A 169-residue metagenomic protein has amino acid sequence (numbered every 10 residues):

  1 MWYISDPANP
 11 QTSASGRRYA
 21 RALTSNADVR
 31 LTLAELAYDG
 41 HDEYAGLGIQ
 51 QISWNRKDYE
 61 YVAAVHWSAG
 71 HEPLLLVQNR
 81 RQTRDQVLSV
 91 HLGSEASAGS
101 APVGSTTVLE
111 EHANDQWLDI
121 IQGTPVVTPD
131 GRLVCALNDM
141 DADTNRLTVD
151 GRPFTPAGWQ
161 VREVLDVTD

Functional and structural regions predicted by a protein language model:
M1-I49: Predominantly five- to eight-bladed beta-propeller fold
M1-N9, R80-G93: Compositionally biased, low-hydrophobicity segments enriched in charged and small polar residues
N9-Q11, L92-A96, P125-P129: Short, low-complexity, polar/charged sequence segments that are solvent-exposed and flexible
G16-R30, L47-Q78, Q82-V90, A101-L137 (+1 more regions): Conserved beta-propeller blade repeats
L36-D39, L92-A96, D150-G151: Short loop/turn segments that connect beta-strands within beta-propeller blades
G40-A45, S97-V103: Acidic Ser/Thr/Pro-rich low-complexity disordered segments that often serve as glycosylated linkers/stalks around
